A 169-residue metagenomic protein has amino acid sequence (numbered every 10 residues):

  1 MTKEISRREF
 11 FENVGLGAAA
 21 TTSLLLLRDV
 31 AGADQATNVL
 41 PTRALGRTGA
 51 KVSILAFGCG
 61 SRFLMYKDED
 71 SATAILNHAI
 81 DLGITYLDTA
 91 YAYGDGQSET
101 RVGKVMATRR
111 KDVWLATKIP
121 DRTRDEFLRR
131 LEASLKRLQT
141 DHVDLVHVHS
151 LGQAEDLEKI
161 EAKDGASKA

Functional and structural regions predicted by a protein language model:
M1-A18: N-terminal secretory signal peptides and thylakoid transit peptides that target proteins across membranes
L25-L55: C-terminal segment of N-terminal export signals and the immediately downstream linker at the start of the mature
L45, F57, L87, V102 (+3 more regions): Conserved, mostly hydrophobic/aromatic
G46-G49, G103-R110, L135-T140: Acidic (Asp/Glu)-rich catalytic clusters
T48-F63, H147: N-terminal small/glycine-rich loop or linker at the start of catalytic domains across soluble metabolic enzymes
G60-E69, K118-D125: Active-site mouth loops of central-metabolism enzymes
T89-V105: Glycine-rich, proline-tolerant flexible connector loops at the mouths of alpha/beta enzymes
R122-A169: Glycine/proline-rich, positively charged, aromatic-decorated active-site loop/lid region on the catalytic face
